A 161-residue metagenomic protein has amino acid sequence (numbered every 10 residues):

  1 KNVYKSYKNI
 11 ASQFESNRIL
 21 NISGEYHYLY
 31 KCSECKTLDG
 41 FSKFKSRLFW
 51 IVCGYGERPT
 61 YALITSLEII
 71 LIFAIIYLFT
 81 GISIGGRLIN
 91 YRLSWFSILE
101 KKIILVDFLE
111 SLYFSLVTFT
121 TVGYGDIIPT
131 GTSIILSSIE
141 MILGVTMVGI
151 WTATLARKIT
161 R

Functional and structural regions predicted by a protein language model:
K1-D39: Disordered, glycine- and acidic residue-rich low-complexity segments typified by the G-patch motif
Q13, S66, I142-V145: Residue-level hotspots within the lipid-embedded alpha helices of multi-pass solute transporters
E25-Y28, W50, F114, S137: Short amphipathic alpha-helical coupling elements at transmembrane boundaries
C35-R47, S94, I103-E110, T130: Coil-to-alpha-helix initiation sites in intrinsically disordered, low-complexity, charged segments
G40-T80: Transmembrane alpha-helical segments and their cytosolic interface motifs in multi-pass membrane proteins
L67-S111: Outer-pore turret/helix-boundary of cation channels
L99-R161: Pore domain of cation channels
